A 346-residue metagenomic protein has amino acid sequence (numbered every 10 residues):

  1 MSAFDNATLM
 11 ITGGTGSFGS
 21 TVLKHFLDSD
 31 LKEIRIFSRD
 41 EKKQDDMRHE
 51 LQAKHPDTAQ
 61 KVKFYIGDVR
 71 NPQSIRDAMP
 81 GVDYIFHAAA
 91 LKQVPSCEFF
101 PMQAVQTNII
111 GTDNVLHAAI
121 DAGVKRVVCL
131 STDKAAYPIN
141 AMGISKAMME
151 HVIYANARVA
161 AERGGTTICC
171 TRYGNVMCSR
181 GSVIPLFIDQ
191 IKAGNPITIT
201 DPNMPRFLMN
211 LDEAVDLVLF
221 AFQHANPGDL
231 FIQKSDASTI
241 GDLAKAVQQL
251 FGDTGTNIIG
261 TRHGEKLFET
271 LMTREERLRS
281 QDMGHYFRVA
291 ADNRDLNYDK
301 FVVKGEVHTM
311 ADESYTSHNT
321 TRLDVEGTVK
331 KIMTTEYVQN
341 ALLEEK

Functional and structural regions predicted by a protein language model:
T8-S29: N-terminal Rossmann NAD(P)H-binding glycine-rich loop of SDR-like oxidoreductase domains
T12, M79-A88, C129: Rossmann-fold scaffold of SDR-type NAD(P)-dependent oxidoreductases
L31-D46: Conserved glycine-rich Rossmann-like NAD(P)H-binding loop of the short-chain dehydrogenase/reductase
S38, Y65-I66, Q106, D201: Conserved residues in the N-terminal Rossmann fold of short-chain dehydrogenase/reductase
K63-Y84: Conserved Rossmann-fold cofactor-binding substructure of NAD(P)-dependent oxidoreductases
F64, A104, I168-T171: Hydrophobic/aromatic anchor residues within beta-strands of the central parallel beta-sheet of Rossmann-like
H87, L91-A147, A155: Conserved Rossmann-fold NAD(P)-dependent oxidoreductase catalytic core, especially the SDR/UDP-sugar
V115, A155-K346: Strand-loop microenvironment adjacent to phosphate/nucleotide-handling motifs in alpha/beta enzyme folds
